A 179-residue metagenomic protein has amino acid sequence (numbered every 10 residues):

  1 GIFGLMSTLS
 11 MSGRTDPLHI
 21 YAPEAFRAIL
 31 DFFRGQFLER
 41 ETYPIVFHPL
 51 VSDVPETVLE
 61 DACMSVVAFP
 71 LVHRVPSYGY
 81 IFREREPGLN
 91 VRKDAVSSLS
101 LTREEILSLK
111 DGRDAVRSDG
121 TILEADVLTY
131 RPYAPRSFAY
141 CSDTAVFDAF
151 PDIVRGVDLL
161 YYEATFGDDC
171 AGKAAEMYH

Functional and structural regions predicted by a protein language model:
G1-S12: Di-metal (Zn2+ and/or Mg2+/Mn2+) metal-binding site signature of metallo-dependent hydrolases with the MBL/beta-CASP
T15-H19, R136-F138: Short active-site oxyanion
P17-A25, Y161-Y162: Short internal beta-strands
H19, P44-V46, S65: Conserved beta-strand segments of alpha/beta enzyme cores
F26-L30, D169-A171: Short, charged/polar "capping" segments at the starts of alpha-helices and the immediately preceding loops
F37-V51: A glycine-rich helix N-cap at a beta->alpha junction
L50-P55, V146-H179: Binuclear metal-ion centers of metallo-dependent hydrolases, dominated by the metallo-beta-lactamase
L59-Y140, T144-I153, L159-A164: Active-site-proximal loop/helix segment associated with metal-binding centers of metalloenzymes
